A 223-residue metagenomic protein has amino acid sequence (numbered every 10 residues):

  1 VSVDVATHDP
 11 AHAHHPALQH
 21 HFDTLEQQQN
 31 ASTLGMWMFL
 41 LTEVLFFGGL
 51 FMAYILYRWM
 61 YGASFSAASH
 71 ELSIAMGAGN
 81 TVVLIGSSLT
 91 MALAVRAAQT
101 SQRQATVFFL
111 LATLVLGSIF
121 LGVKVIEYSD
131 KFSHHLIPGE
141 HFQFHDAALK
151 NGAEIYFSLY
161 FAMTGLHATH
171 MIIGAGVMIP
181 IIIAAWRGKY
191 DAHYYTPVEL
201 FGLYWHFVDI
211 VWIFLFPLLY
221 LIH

Functional and structural regions predicted by a protein language model:
V1-H223: ...captures the hydrophobic TM-helix bundle architecture rather than a specific catalytic motif, and can also fire on
